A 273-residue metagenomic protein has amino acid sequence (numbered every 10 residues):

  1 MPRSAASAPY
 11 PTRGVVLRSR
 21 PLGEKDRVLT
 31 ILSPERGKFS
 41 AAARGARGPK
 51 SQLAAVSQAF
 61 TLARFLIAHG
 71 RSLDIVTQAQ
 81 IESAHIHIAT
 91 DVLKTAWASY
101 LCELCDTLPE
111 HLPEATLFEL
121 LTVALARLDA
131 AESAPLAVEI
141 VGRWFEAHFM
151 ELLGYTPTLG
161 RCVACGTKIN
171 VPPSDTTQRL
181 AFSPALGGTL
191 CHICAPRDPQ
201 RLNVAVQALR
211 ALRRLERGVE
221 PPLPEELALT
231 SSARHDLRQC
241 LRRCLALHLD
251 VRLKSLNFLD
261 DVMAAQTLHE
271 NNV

Functional and structural regions predicted by a protein language model:
M1-V273: Non-catalytic alpha-helical scaffolds and adjoining flexible linkers that form interface surfaces for assembly
